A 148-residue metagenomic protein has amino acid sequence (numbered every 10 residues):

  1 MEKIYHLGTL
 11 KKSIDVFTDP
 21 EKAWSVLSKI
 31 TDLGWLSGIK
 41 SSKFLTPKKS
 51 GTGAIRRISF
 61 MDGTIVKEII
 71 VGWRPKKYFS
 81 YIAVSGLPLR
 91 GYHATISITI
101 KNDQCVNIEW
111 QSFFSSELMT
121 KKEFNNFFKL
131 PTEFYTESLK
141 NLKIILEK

Functional and structural regions predicted by a protein language model:
M1-K48: Hydrophobic ligand-binding cavity/cleft-lining segments
T18, G34, I65, E133-E137: Generic recognition of short, well-ordered alpha-helical interface segments
S25-D32, P75, K140, I144-E147: Short, intrinsically disordered, mixed-charge
G34, F60-C105, F113-S116, I145: Hydrophobic-ligand binding "helix-grip"
G38-K40, K49-T52, K76-I82: Short Pro/Gly-enriched beta-strand edge/turn motifs at strand-loop
N107, F113-K148: A conserved amphipathic terminal alpha-helix motif
